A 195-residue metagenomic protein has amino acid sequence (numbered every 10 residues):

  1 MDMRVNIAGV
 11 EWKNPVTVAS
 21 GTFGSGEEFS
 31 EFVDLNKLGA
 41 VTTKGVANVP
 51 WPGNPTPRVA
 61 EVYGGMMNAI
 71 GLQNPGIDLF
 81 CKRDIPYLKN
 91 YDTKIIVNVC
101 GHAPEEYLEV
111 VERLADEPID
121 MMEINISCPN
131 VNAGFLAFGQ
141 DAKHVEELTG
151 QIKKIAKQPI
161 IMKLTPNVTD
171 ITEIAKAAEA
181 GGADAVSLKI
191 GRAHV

Functional and structural regions predicted by a protein language model:
M1-I95, G101: N-terminal capping/small domains of soluble enzymes
P15-T17, A40, K94-N98, D120-E123 (+2 more regions): Structural preference for beta-strand elements that scaffold enzyme active sites
G21-G26, N98-V110, I161-A185: Active-site glycine- and acidic-residue-rich loops that bind and position anionic ligands or nucleotide-like cofactors
S30-E31, P86, E112, G150 (+1 more regions): Alpha-helical segments flanking ligand/cofactor-binding loops in enzyme cores
V33-D34, A115, E179-A180: Non-catalytic positions within long, well-ordered alpha-helices that form the structural scaffold/packing of enzyme
K44-V46, I126, I190-G191: Short secondary-structure boundary segments
P52, T56, I77-Y87, P104-E105 (+2 more regions): Active-site-adjacent beta->alpha loops and helix N-cap segments on the catalytic face of soluble alpha/beta enzymes
A193-V195: Conserved small/polar residues in nucleotide/adenosyl-binding loops
